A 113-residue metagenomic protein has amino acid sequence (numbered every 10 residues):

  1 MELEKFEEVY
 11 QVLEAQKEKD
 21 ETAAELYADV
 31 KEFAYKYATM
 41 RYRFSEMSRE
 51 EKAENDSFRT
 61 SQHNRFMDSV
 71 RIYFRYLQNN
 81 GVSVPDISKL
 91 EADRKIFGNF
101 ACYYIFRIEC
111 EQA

Functional and structural regions predicted by a protein language model:
L3-E32: Short, charge/polar-rich alpha-helical segments
E8, Y35, E46, T60 (+2 more regions): Generic detector of N-terminal low-structure segments
L13, K31-F44, S69: Non-transmembrane amphipathic alpha-helical segments
K17-L26, Y42-N55, Q78-P85: Charged, low-complexity interaction regions
Y27-A28, E50-D68, I87-E91: Short, charged, amphipathic alpha-helical segments
M40-R41, F58-S83: Amphipathic alpha-helical coiled-coil segments
R75-A113: Amphipathic alpha-helical binding modules
